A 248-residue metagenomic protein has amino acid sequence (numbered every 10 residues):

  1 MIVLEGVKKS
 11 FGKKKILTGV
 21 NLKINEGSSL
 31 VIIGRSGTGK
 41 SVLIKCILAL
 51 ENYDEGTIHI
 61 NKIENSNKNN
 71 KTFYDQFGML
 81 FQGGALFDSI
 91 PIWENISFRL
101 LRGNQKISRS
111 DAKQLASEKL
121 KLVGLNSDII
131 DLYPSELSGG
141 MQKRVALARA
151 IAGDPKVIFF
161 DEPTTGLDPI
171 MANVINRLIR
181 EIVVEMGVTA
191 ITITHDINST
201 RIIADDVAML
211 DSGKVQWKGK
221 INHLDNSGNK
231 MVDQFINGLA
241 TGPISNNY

Functional and structural regions predicted by a protein language model:
L48: Helix-to-loop junction immediately C-terminal to a conserved catalytic motif
G56-N65: Conserved ABC transporter NBD signature motif
N65-G78, L224-S227: ABC ATPase NBD coupling module
R109-D128: Conserved ABC ATPase "signature" region
Y133-L137, M141: Conserved ABC ATPase signature
D154: Conserved catalytic motifs of ABC-family nucleotide-binding domains
I158-D161: Catalytic Walker B motif of ABC-type/P-loop ATPase nucleotide-binding domains
